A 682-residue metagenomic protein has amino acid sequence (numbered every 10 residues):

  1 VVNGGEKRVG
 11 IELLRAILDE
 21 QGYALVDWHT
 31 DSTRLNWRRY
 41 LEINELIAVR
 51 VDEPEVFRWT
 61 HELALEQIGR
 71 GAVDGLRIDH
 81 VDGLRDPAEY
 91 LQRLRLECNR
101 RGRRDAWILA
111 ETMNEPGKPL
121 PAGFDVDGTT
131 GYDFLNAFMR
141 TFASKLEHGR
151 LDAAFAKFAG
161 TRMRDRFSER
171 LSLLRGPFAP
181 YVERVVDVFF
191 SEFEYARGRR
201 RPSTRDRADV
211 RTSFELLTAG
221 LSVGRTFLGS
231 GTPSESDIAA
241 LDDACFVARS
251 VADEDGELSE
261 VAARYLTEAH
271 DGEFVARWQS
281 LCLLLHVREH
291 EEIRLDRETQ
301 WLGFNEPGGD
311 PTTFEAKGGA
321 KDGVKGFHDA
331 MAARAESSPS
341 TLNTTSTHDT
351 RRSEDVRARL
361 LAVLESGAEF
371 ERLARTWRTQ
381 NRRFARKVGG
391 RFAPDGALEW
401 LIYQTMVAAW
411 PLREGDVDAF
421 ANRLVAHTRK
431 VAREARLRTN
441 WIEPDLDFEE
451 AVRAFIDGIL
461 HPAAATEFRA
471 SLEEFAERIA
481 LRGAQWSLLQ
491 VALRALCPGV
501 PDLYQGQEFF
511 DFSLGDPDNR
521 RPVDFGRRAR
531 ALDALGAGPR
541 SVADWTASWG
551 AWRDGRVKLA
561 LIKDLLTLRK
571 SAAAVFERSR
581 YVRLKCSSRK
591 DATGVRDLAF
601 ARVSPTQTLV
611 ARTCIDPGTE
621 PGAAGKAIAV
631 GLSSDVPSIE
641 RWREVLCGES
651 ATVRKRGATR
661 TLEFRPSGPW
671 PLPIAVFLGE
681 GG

Functional and structural regions predicted by a protein language model:
G4, G10-G22, D27-D31, R38 (+5 more regions): Carbohydrate-interacting/catalytic domains
L76-R85: Glycine-rich loop motifs involved in handling phospho/adenylate chemistry
S213-T218: Domain-level signature for respiratory redox metalloenzymes
